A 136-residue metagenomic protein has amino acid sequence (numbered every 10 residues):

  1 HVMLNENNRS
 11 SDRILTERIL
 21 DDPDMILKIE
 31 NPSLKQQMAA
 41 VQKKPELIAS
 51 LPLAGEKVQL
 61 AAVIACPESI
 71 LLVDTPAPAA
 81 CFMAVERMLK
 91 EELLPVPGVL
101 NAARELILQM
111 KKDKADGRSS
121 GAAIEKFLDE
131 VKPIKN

Functional and structural regions predicted by a protein language model:
H1-K135: Non-catalytic tandem-repeat scaffold regions and their flanking low-complexity/translocation tails
